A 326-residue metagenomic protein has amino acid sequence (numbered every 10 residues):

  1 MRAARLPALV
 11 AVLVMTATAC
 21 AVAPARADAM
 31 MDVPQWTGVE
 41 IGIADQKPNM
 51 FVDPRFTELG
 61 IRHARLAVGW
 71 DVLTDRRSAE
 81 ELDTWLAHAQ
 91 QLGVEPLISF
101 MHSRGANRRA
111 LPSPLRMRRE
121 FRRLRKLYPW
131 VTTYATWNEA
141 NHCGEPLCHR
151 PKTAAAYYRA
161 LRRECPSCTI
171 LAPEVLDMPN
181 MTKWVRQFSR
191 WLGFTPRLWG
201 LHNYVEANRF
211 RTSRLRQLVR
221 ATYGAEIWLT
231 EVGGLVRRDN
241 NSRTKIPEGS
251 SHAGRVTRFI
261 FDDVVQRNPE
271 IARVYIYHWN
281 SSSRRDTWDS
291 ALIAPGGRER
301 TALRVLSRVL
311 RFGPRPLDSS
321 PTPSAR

Functional and structural regions predicted by a protein language model:
M1-V10: Bacterial N-terminal signal peptides that target proteins for export
L9-A19: Bacterial N-terminal signal peptides
A21, A25-A29: Boundary at the C-terminal end of the N-terminal hydrophobic targeting segment
D28-G69: Boundary/entry segment of secreted carbohydrate-active catalytic domains
V39-D45, A64-L66, V94-F100, Y134-T136 (+4 more regions): Hydrophobic faces of well-ordered beta-strands that scaffold small-molecule active sites in alpha/beta enzyme cores
D45-M50, R55-E58, T74-H88: Aromatic- and glycine-enriched glycan-recognition loops and surfaces that form the carbohydrate-binding subsites
M50, L73-L82, A106-A225, V232 (+2 more regions): Active-site cleft segment of glycoside hydrolase catalytic domains centered on the general acid/base Glu
R55, L124, D239, T244-P247 (+1 more regions): Aromatic-rich peripheral "rim/lid" segments of glycoside hydrolase catalytic domains that contact and position glycan
